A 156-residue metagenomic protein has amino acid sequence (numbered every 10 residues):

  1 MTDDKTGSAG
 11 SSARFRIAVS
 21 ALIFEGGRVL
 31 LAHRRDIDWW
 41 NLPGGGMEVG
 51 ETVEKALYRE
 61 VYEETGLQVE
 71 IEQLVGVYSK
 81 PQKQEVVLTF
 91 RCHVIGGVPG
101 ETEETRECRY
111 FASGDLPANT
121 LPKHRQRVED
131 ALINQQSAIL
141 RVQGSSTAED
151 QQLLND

Functional and structural regions predicted by a protein language model:
M1-S20: Acidic, metal-coordinating catalytic segment for phosphate/diphosphate chemistry, firing primarily on the Nudix
I17-V19, G27, V86-L88, R106: Change "...and in nucleic-acid phosphodiester-cleaving endonucleases..." to "...and in nucleic-acid processing enzymes
A21, L74, F90-C92: A structural signal for short, well-ordered beta-strand segments
F24-V29, I37, E48, L67 (+2 more regions): Short, charged/polar surface micro-motifs in flexible loops or helix N-caps
E25-E63: Conserved Nudix-box catalytic region and its N-terminal flanking loop in Nudix hydrolases and closely related
D38-W39, E104-D156: Nudix hydrolase/Nudix homology domain
L67-G76: A short coil-to-beta-strand element that immediately follows conserved catalytic motifs
S79-P99, R109, S113, R127-Q135: Active-site-adjacent beta-strand/loop module that shapes the phosphate/pyrophosphate-binding cleft
